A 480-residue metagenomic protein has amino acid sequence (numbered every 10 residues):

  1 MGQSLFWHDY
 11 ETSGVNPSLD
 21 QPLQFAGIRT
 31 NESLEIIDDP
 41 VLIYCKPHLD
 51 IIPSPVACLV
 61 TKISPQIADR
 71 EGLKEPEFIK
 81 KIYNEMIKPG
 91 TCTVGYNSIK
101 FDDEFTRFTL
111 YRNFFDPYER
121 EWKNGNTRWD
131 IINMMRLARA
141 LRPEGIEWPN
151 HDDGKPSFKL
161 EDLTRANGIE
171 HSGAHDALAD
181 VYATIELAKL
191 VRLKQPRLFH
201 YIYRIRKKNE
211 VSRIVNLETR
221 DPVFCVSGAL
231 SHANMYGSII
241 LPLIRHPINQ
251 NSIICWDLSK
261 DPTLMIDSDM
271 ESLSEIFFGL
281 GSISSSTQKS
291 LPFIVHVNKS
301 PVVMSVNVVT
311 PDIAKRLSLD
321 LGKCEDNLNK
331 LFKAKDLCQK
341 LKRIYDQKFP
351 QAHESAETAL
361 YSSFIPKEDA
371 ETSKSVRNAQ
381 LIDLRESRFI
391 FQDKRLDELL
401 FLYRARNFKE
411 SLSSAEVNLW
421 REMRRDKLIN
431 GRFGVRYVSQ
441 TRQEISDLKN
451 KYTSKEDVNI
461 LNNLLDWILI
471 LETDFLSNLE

Functional and structural regions predicted by a protein language model:
Q3, L19-F25, R29-T30, E35-I63 (+5 more regions): Metal-dependent phosphoesterase core characteristic of DEDDh/y 3'-5' exonuclease domains
W7-D9, D257: Short hydrophobic beta-strand that contains or immediately precedes a catalytic carboxylate
E11-S18: Short acidic, Gly/Ser-rich segments with clustered Asp/Glu that frequently serve as metal-coordination loops in enzyme
T12, P47, N133, S259-P262: Short, flexible loop/turn elements at secondary-structure junctions
V60-F78: Metal-dependent phosphoesterase signature
R204-I283: Acidic catalytic cores of enzymes that act on phosphate-bearing nucleotides/polynucleotides
P247-D426: Long, charge-rich C-terminal accessory regions
E422-E480: C-terminal non-catalytic accessory extensions
